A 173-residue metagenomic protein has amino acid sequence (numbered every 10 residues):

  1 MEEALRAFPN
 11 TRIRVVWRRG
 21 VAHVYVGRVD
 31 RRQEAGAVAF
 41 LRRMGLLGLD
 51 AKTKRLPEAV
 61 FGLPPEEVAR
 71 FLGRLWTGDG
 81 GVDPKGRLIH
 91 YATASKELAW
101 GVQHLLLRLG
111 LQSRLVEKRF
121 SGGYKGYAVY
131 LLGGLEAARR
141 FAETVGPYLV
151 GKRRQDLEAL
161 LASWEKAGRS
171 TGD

Functional and structural regions predicted by a protein language model:
M1-D173: Internal intein/HINT superfamily modules and their associated LAGLIDADG
